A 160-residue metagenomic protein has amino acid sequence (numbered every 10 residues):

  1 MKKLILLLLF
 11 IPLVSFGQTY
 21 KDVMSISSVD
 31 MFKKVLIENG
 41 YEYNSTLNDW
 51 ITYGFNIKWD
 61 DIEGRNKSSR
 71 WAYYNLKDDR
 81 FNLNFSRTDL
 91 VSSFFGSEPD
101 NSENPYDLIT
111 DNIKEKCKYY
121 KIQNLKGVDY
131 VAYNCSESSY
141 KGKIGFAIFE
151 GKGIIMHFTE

Functional and structural regions predicted by a protein language model:
M1-L4, E160: Short, Lys/Arg-enriched, disordered terminal segments
K3-G17: Sec-dependent N-terminal signal peptides
Q18, T159-E160: Short, solvent-exposed mixed-charge patches
Q18-D79: N-terminal leader/targeting segments
K33-T52, D111-N134: Short glycine-rich, low-complexity/disordered patches
W50-W59, L83, Y130-C135, I155-F158: Generic recognition of long tandem-repeat/solenoid scaffolds
N66-Y130: Long, charged/polar, surface-exposed segments that mediate recognition or autoinhibition
Y133-G151, F158: Short, exposed beta-strand-loop hairpins at the edges of beta-sheets in extracellular/periplasmic proteins
